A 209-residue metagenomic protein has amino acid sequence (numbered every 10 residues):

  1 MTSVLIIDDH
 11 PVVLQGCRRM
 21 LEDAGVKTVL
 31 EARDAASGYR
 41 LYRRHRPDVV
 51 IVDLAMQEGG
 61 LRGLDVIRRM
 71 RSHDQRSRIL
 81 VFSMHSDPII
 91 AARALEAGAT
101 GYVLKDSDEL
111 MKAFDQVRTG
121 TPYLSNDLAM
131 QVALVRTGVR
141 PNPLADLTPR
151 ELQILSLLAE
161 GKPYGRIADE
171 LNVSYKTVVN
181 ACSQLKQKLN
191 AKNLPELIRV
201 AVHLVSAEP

Functional and structural regions predicted by a protein language model:
P11-L30: Two-component/phosphorelay signaling modules centered on CheY-like receiver
V26-A36, L41, A191: Short hydrophobic/Thr-rich beta-strand motif most characteristic of the beta2 strand and flanking loop of CheY-like
R40, L61-R76: Short amphipathic alpha-helix used as the core "switch/output" element in two-component signaling
D53-A55, S83: Active-site residues of response regulator receiver
R76-S86, A99, V103: A short, hydrophobic beta-strand element within the central beta-sheet of small alpha/beta folds
I89-E96, T100-Q153, P195, H203-E208: Short, flexible helix-to-coil linker/hinge segments that flank and couple to helix-turn-helix
G165-D169, K176, S183, P195: Residues within helix-turn-helix
S183-P209: Basic, Lys/Arg-enriched C-terminal extension of HTH/homeodomain DNA-binding domains
